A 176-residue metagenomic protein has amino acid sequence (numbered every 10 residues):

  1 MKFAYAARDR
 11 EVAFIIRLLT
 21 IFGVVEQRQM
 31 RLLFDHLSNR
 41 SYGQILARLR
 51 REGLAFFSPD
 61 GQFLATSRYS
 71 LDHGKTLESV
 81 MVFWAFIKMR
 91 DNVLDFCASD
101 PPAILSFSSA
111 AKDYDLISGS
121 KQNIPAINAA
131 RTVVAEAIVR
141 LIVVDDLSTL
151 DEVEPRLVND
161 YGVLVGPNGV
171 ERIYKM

Functional and structural regions predicted by a protein language model:
M1-R10, F14-R17, V153-M176: Non-catalytic C-terminal interaction segments of nucleic acid-processing enzymes
Y5, T20, D35: Short, charged/polar micro-motifs that form catalytic or ligand-binding hotspots
R10, F14-I21, E26, L54-A129: Nucleic-acid-binding surface
E26-D35: A short acidic, leucine-rich amphipathic alpha-helix
H36-R51: Short amphipathic alpha-helical interaction segments
D115-E171: Catalytic cores of nucleic-acid endonucleases
